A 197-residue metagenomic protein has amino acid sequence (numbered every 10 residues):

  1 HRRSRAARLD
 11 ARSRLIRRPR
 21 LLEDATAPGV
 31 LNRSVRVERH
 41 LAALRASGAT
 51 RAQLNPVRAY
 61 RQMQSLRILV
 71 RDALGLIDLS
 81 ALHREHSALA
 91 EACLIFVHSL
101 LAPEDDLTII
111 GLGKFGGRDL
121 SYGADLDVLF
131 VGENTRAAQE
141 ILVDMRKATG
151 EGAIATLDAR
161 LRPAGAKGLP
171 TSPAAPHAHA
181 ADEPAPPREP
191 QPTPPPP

Functional and structural regions predicted by a protein language model:
H1-P197: A nucleotide- and high-energy phosphate-metabolite-utilizing enzyme signature
